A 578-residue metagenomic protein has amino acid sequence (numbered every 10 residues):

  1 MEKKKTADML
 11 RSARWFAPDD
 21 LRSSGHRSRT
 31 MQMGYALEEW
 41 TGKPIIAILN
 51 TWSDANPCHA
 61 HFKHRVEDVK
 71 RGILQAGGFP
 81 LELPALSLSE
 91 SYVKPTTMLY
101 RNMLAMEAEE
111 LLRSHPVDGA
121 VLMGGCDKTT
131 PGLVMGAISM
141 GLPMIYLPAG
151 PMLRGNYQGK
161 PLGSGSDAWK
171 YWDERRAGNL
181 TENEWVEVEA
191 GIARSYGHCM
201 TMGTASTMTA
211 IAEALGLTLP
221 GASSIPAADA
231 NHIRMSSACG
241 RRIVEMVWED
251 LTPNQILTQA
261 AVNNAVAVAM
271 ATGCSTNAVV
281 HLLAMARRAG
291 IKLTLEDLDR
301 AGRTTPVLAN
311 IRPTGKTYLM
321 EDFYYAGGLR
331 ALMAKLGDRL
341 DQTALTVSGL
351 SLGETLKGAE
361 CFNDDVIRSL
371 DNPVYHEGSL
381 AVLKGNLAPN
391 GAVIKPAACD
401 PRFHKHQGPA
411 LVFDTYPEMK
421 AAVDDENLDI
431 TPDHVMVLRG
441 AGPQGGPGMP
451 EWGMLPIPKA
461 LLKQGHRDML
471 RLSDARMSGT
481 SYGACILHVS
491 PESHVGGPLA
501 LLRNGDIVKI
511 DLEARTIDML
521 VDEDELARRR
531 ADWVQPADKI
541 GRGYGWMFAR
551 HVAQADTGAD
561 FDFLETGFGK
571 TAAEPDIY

Functional and structural regions predicted by a protein language model:
E2-D54, C58, E67-L86, S91 (+5 more regions): Catalytic or ion-coupling anion/metal-binding cores of large enzyme and transporter domains
F62: Glycine-rich beta-alpha loop segments
Y100: Glycine-rich phosphate- or other oxyanion-binding loops that anchor nucleotides, phosphorylated ligands
M103-H115: Short, well-structured alpha-helical segments in soluble
R113-L133, M144-A149: A short, small-residue-rich loop immediately preceding and capping a beta-strand
